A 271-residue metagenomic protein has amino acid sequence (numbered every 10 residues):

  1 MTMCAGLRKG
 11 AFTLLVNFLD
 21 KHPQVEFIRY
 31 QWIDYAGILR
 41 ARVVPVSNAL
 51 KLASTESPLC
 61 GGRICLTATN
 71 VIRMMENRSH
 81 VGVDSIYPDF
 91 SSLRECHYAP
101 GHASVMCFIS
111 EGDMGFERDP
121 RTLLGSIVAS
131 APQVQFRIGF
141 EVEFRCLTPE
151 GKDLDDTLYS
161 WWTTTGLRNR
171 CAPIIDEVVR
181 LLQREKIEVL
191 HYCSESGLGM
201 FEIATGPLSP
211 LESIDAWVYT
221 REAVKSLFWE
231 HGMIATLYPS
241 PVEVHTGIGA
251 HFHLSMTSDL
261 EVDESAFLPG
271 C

Functional and structural regions predicted by a protein language model:
T2-S194, E212-A216, M233: ATP/Mg2+-dependent ligation/transfer catalytic cores
M106, E143-D155, S194, L198-G206 (+1 more regions): Histidine-centered divalent-metal-coordination microenvironment in nucleic-acid enzymes
S209: Positively charged, low-complexity, intrinsically disordered RNA-binding extensions
W217, R221-C271: Glycine-rich anion/phosphate-binding loop at the beta-strand->alpha-helix junction
